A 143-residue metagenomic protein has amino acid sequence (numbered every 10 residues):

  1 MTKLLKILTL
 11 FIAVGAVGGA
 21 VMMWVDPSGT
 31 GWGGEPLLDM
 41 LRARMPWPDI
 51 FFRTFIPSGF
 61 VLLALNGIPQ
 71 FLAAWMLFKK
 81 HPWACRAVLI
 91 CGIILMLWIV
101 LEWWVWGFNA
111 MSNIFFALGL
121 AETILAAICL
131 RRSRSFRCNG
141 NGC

Functional and structural regions predicted by a protein language model:
M1-C143: Topology signature of small-to-medium multi-pass alpha-helical membrane proteins
